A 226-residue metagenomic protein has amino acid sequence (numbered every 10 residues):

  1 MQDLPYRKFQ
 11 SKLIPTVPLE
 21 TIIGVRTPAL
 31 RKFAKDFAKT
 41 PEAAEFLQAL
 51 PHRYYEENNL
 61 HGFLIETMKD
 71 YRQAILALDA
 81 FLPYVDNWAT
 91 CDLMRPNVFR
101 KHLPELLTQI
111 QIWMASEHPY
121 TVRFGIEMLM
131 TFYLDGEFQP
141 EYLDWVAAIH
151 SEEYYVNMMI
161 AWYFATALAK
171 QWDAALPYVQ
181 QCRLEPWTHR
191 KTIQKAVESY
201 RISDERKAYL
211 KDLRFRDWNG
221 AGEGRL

Functional and structural regions predicted by a protein language model:
M1-L226: Alpha-helical scaffold domains
